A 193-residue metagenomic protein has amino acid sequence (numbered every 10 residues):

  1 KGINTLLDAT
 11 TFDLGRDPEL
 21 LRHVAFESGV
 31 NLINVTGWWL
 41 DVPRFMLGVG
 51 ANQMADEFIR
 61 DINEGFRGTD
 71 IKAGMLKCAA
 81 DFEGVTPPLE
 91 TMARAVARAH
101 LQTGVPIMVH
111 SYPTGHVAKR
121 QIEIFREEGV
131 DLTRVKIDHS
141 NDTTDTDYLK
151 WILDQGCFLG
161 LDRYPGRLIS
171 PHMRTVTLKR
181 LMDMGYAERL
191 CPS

Functional and structural regions predicted by a protein language model:
K1-G2: Active-site-flanking structural segment that lines cofactor/substrate pockets
L7-T10, P18: Membrane helical hairpin/interfacial module
R16-H23: Metal-dependent catalytic neighborhoods of phosphoester/phosphodiester hydrolases
H23-E27, N31-P106, F158, R163-L168: Active-site gating/metal-coordination segments in enzymes
S28, E127-T133, M184-Y186: Short helix-capping segments at alpha-helix termini
Q102-M173: Active-site core of metal-dependent hydrolases
M173-M184: A short, acidic, amphipathic alpha-helical segment used as a generic capping/interface helix at domain edges
E188-S193: Short acidic/histidine-rich active-site segments
